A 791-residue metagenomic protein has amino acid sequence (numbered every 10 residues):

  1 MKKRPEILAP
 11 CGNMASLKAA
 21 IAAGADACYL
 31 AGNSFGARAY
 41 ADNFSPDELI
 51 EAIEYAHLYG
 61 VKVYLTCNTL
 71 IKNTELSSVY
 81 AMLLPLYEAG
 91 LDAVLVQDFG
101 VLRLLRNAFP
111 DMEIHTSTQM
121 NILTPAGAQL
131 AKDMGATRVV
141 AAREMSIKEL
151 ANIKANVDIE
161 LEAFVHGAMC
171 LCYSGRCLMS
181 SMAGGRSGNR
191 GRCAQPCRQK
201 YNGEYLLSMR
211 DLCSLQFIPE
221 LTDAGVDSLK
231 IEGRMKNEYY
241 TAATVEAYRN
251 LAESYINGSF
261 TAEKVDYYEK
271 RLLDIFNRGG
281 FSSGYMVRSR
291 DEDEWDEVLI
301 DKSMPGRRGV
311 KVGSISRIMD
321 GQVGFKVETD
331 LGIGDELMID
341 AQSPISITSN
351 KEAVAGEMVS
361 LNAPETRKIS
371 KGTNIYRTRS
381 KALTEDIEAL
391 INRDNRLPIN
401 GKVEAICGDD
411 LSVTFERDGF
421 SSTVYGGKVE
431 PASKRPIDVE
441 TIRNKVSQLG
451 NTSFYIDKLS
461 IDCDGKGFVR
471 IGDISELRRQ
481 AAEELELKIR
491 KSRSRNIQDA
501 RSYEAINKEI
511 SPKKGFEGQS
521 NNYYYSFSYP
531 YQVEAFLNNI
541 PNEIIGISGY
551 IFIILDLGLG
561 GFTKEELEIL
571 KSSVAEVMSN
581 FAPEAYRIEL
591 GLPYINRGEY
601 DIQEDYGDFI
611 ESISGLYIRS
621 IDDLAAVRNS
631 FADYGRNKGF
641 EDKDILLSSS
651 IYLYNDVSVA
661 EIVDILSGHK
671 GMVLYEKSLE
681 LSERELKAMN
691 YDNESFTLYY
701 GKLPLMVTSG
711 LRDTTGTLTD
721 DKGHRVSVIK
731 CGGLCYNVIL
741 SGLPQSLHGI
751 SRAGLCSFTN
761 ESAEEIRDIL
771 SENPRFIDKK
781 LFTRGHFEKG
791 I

Functional and structural regions predicted by a protein language model:
K2-I122, V140-K230, M235-I791: Active-site pocket-lining/capping segments in soluble small-molecule metabolic enzymes
T137: Long, basic N-terminal domains or extensions that often function in RNA/ssDNA interaction or organelle/cellular
